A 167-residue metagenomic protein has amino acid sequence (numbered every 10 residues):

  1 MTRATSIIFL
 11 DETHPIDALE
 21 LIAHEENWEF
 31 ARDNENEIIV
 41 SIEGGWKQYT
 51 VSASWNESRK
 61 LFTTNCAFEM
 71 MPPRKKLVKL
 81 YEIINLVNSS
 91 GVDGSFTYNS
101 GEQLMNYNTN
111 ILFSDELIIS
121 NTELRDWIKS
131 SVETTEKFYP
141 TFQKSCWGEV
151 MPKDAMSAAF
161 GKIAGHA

Functional and structural regions predicted by a protein language model:
M1-L21: Terminal, regulation- and interaction-focused segments at domain boundaries
F9, T13, R74-V78, L117-R125: Ordered, soluble secondary-structure elements with a strong preference for glycine-centered loop motifs and nearby
L21, E26-Y49, A53-E69: Ser/Thr-rich, low-complexity intrinsically disordered terminal regions
H24, E82-S90, E133-P140: Short, intrinsically disordered, mixed-charge
A67-N108: Short, internal acidic amphipathic alpha-helical interface segments that mediate docking to partner proteins
E69, I111-L117: A short interface-forming secondary-structure element
L117-W147: A contiguous, mid-protein "functional segment" used to position or interact with cofactors/ions or partner subunits
Q143-A167: Short, highly charged C-terminal tails/helix-capping segments
